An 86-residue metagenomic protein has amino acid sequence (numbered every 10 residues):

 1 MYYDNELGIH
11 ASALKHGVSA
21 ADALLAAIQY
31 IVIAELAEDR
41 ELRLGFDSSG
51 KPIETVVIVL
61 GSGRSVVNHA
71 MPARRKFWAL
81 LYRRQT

Functional and structural regions predicted by a protein language model:
M1-T86: Ribonuclease/tRNase effector modules and their secretory precursors
